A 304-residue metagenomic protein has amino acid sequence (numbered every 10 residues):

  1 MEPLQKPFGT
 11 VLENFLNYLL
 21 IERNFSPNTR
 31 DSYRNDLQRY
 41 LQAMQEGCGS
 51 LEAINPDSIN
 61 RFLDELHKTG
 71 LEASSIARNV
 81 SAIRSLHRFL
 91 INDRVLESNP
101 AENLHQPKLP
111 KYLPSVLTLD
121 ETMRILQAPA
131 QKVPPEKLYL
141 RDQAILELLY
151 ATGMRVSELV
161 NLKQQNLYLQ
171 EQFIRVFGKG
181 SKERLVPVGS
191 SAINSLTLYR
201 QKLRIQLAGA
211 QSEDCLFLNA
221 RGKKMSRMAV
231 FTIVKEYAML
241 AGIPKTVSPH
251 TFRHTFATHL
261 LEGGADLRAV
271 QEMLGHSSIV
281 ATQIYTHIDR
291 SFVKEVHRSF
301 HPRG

Functional and structural regions predicted by a protein language model:
M1-G304: Conserved catalytic core of the tyrosine transesterase superfamily
